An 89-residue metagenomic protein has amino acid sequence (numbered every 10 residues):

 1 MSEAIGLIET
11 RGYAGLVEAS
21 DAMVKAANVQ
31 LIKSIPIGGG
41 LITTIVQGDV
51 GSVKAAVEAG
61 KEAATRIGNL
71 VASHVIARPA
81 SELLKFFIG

Functional and structural regions predicted by a protein language model:
M1-G89: Terminal helix-to-tail segments of small alpha-helical proteins
